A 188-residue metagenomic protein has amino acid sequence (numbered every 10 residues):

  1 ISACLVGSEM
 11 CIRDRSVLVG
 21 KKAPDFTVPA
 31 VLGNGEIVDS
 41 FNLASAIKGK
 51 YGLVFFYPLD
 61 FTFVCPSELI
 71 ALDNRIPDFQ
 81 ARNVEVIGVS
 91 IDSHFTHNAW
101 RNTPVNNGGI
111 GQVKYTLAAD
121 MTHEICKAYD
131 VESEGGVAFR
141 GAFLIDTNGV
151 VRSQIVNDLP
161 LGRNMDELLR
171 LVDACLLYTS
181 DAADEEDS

Functional and structural regions predicted by a protein language model:
I1-I12, Y178-S188: Single conserved hydrophobic/aromatic residue that forms the stacking wall/gate of nucleotide- or nucleobase-binding
S8-E9, R13-G33: N-proximal helix/coil linker or "cap" segments that precede and/or mark the start of modular domains
P24, Y51-G52, F139-G141: Short loop/turn microsegments at loop-to-beta-strand junctions
V28-Y51: A short beta-strand-turn-helix
L43-T62, P66: Short active-site neighborhood of thiol/selenol oxidoreductases, capturing the structured segment around
F61, P66-G111, H123-I125: Structural microenvironment flanking redox-active thiols in thiol-disulfide oxidoreductases
R101-V156: A contiguous binding-surface segment within folded domains or other stable secondary-structure elements
F139, V151-S180: Thiol-/selenol-based redox modules, centered on thioredoxin-like and closely related oxidoreductase domains
